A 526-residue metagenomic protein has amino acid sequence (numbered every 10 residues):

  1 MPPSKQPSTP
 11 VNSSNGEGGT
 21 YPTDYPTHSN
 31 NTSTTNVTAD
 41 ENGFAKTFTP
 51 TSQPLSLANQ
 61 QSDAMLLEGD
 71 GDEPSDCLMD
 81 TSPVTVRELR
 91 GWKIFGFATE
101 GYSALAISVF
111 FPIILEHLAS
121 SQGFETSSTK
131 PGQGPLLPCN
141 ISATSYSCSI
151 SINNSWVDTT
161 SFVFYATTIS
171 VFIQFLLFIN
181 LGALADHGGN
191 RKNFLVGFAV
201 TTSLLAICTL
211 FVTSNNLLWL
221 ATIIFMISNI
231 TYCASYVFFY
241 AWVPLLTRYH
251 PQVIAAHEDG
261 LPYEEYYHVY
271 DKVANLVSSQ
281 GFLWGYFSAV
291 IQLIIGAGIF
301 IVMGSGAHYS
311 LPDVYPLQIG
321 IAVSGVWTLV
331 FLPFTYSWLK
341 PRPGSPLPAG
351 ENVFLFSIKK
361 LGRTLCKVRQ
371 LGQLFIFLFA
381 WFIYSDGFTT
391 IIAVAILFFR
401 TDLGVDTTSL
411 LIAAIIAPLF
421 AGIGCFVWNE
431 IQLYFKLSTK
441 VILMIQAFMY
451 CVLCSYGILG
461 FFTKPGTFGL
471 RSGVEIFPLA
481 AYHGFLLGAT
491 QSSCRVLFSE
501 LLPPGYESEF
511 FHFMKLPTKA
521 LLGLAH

Functional and structural regions predicted by a protein language model:
M1-E88, L210, N216, L220 (+3 more regions): Intracellular loop-helix junctions on the cytosolic face of multi-pass helical membrane proteins
A106-T160, T390-L410: Short amphipathic helix-loop junctions that connect adjacent transmembrane helices in Major Facilitator Superfamily/SLC
P138-T144, T160-A183, L204-L205, I415-V427: Central cavity-lining transmembrane alpha-helices of secondary-active solute carriers, predominantly the Major
Q174-N190, I423-M444, F461-K464: Helix-to-loop junctions at the C-terminal end of transmembrane segments in multipass secondary transporters
F175, V196-N216, F448-G469: C-terminal ends and interior cores of transmembrane alpha-helices in multi-pass membrane transporters/permeases
F238-L246, L397, S492-L501: Intracellular helix-loop hinge segments at the cytoplasmic ends of transmembrane helices in 12-TM rocker-switch-type
K440-Q491: C-terminal transmembrane helical hairpin of 12-TM major facilitator-type secondary transporters
G505-H526: A late C-terminal transmembrane helix in Major Facilitator Superfamily
